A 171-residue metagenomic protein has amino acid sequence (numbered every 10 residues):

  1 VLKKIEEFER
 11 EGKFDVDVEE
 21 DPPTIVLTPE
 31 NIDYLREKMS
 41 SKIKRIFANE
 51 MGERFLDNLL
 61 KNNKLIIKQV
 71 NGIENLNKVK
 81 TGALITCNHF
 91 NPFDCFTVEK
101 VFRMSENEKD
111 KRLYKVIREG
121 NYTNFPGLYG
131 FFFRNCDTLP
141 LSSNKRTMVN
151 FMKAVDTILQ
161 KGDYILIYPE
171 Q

Functional and structural regions predicted by a protein language model:
V1-A83, F90-N91, T157-K161: Membrane-interfacial terminal anchoring regions of lipid-handling membrane enzymes
I66-Q171: Soluble catalytic domains of membrane acyltransferases
